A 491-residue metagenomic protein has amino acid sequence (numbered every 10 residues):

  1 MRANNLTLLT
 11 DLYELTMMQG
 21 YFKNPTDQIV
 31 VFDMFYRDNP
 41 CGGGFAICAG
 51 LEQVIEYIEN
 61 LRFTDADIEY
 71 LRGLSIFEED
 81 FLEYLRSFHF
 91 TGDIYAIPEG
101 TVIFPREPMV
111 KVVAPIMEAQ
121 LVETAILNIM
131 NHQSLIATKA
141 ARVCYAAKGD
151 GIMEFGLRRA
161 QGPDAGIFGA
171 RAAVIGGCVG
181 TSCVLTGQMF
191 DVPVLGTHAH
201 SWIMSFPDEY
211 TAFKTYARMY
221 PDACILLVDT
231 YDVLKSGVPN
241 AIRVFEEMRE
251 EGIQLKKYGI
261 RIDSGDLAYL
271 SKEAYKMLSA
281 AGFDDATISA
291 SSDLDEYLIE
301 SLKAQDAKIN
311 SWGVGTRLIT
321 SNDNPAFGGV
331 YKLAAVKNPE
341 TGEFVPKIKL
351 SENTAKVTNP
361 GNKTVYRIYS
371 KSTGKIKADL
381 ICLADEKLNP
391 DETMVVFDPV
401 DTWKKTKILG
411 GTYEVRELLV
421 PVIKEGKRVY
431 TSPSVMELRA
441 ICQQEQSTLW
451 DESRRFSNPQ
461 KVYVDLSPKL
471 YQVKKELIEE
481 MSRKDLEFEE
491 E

Functional and structural regions predicted by a protein language model:
M1-I29, D38-P40, I76, L82-T91 (+5 more regions): Buried, small/hydrophobic-residue-enriched core segments of structured protein domains
M1-Q28, F32, R37, C41-G43 (+4 more regions): Gly/Ser/Thr/Ala-enriched C-terminal appendages of enzymes
T26, V30-R86: N-terminal, Lys/Arg-enriched amphipathic/low-complexity engagement segments that precede the first folded domain
E56-N60, A96-E99, I103: An N-terminal, globular interaction/scaffold subdomain
I58, V122, I126-M130, C442 (+1 more regions): Short amphipathic C-terminal alpha-helix that caps PH/PH-like domains
L74-L82, G162, M394-T402: Short, positively charged
I94-G100, Y413-L418: Short acidic, Pro/Gly- and aromatic-enriched capping/linker segments at domain boundaries
G151-E154, P193-G196, A223-L226, Y258-G259 (+5 more regions): Structural motif
